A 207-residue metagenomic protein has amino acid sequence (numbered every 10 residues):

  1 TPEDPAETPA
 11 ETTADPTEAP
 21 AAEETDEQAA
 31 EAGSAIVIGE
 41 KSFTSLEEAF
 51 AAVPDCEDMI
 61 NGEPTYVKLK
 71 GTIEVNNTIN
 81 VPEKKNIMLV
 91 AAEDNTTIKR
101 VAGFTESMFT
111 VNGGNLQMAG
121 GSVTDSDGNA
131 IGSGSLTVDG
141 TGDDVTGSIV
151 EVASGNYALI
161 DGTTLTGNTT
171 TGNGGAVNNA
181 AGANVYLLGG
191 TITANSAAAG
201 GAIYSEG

Functional and structural regions predicted by a protein language model:
T1-S34, F50, V101, L188: Intrinsically disordered, low-complexity repeat and linker tracts
E27-K70: Acidic Gly/Asp/Thr-rich repetitive segments characteristic of extracellular carbohydrate-active and adhesion proteins
F43, V150, A158, L165 (+4 more regions): Fold-core signature of tandem repeat domains
E63-I87, E93-T105: N-terminal extracellular ligand-recognition/capping segment immediately after the signal peptide
T78, A102-T110, T141-A153, T169-A180 (+1 more regions): Extracellular beta-strand/beta-solenoid scaffold signature
K84-K85, E93, F104, G113-G114 (+4 more regions): Parallel beta-helix/beta-solenoid
A92-D94, Q117-G140, Y157-T169, N184-S196: Right-handed parallel beta-helix
